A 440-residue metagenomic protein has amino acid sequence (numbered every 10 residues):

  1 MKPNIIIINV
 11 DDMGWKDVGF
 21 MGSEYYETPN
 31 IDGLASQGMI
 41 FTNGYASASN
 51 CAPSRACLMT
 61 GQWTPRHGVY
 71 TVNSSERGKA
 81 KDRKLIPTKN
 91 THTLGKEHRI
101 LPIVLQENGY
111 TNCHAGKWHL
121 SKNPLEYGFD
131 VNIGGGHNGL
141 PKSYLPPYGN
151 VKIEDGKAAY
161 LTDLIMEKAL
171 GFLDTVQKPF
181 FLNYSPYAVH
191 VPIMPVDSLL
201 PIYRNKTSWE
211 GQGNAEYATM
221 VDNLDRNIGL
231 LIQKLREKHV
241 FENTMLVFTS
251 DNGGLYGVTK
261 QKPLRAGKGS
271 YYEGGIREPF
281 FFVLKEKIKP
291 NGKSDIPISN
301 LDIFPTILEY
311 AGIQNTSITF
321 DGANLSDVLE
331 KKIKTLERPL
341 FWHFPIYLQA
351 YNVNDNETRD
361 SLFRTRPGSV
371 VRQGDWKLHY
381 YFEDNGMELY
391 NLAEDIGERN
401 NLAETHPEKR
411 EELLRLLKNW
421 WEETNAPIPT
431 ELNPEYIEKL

Functional and structural regions predicted by a protein language model:
M1-E383, M387-E388, I396-E422, P427-L440: Formylglycine-dependent sulfatase
